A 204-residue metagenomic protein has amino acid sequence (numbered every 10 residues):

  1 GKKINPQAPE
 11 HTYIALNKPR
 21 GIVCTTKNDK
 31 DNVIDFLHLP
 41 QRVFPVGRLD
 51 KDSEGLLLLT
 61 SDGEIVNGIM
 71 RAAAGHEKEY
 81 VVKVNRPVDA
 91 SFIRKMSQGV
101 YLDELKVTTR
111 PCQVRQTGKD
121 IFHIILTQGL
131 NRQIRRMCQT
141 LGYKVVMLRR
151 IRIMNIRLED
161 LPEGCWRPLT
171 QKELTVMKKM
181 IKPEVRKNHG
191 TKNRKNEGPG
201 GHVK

Functional and structural regions predicted by a protein language model:
G1-K204: Basic, flexible Lys/Arg- and Gly-enriched helix-loop patches that mediate nucleic-acid binding at interfaces with rRNA
